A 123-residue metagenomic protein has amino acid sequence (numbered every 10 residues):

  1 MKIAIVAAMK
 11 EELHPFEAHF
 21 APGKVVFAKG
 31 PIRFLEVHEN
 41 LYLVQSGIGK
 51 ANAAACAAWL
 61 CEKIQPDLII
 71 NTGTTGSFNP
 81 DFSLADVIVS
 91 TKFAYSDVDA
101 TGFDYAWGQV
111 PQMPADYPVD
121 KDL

Functional and structural regions predicted by a protein language model:
M1-I64: N-terminal short beta-loop-beta anion/metal-coordinating cradle
E12-H14, G76-N79: Short, active-site-adjacent cap segments at secondary-structure transitions
Q65-I70: Proline-aspartate-enriched helix->loop->beta-strand connector
F78-L123: Mid-sequence, gly/pro-rich, charge-dense loop/helix-turn segments that line enzyme active sites
